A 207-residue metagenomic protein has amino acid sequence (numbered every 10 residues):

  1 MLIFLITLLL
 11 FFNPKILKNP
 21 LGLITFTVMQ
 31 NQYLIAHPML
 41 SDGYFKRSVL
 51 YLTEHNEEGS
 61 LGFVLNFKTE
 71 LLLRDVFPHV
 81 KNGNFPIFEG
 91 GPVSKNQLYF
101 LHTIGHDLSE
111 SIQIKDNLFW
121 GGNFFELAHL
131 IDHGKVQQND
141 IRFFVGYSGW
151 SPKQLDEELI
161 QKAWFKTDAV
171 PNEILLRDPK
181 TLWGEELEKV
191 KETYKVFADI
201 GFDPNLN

Functional and structural regions predicted by a protein language model:
M1-L2, Q30: N-terminal hydrophobic targeting signals that begin at the initiator methionine
I3, T7-L10, K15-K18, I24-T25: Short, positively charged and aromatic/hydrophobic N-terminal segments
F26-F144, S148-N207: A short aromatic-anchored loop/beta-hairpin motif
